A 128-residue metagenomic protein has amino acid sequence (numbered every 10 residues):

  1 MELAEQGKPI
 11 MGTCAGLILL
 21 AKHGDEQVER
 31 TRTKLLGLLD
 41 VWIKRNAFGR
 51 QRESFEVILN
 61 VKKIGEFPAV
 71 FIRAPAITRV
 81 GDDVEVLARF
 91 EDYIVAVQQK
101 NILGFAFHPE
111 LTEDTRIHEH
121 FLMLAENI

Functional and structural regions predicted by a protein language model:
M1-L59: Cysteine-nucleophile active-site neighborhood
R45-I128: Amide-donor transfer/coupling interface in amidating biosynthetic enzymes
